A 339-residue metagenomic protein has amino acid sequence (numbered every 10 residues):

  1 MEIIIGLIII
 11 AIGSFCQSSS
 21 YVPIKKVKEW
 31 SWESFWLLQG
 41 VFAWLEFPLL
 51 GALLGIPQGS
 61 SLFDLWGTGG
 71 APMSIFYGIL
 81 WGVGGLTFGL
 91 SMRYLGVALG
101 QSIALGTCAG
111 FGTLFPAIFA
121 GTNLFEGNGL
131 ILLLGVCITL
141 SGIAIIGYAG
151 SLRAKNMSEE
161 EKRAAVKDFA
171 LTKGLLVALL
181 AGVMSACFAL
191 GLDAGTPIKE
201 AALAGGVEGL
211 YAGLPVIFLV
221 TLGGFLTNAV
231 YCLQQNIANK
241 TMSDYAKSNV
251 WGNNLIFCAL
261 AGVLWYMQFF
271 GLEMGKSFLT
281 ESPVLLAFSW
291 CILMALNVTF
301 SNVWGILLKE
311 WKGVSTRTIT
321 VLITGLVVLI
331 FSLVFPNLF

Functional and structural regions predicted by a protein language model:
M1-F339: Polytopic alpha-helical membrane proteins, predominantly small-molecule transporters/carriers
